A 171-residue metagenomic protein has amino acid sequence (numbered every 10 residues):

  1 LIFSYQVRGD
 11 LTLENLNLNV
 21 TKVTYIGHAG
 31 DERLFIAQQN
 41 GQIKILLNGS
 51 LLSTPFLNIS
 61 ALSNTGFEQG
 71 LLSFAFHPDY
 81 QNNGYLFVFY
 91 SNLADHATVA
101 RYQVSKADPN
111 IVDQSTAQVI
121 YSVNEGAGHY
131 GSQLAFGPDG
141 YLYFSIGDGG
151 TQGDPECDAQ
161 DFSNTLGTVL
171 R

Functional and structural regions predicted by a protein language model:
L1-I2: Bacterial N-terminal signal peptides
Y5-G153: Acidic, Gly/Ser/Thr-rich repeat motifs that build Ca2+-stabilized beta-propeller blades
V99-A107, C157-R171: Beta-propeller blade signature
